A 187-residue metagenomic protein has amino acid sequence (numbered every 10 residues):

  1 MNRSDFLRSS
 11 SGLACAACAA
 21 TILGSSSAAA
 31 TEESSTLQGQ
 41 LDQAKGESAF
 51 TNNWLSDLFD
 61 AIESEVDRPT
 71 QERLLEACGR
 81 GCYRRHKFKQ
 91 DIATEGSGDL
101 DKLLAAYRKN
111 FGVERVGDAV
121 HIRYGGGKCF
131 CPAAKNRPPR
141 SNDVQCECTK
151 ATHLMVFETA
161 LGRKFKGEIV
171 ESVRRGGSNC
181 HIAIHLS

Functional and structural regions predicted by a protein language model:
M1-C15: N-terminal secretory signal peptides and thylakoid transit peptides that target proteins across membranes
R3, S34-L37, L55, R68-Q71 (+1 more regions): Short amphipathic alpha-helical segments that mediate assembly, nucleic-acid/protein binding, or membrane association
G12-A14, K164-S187: Short terminal or interdomain "cap/linker" segment that borders an active site or interface and mediates
T21-D60: C-terminal segment of N-terminal export signals and the immediately downstream linker at the start of the mature
I22-L23, E63-V66, F157-R163: Short helix-capping/linker segments at secondary-structure and domain boundaries
S64-Q145: Amphipathic interaction/junction segments at domain boundaries or subunit interfaces
N142-G162: Active-site helix/loop of acyl-thioester processing domains in fatty-acid/polyketide metabolism, spanning hotdog-fold
